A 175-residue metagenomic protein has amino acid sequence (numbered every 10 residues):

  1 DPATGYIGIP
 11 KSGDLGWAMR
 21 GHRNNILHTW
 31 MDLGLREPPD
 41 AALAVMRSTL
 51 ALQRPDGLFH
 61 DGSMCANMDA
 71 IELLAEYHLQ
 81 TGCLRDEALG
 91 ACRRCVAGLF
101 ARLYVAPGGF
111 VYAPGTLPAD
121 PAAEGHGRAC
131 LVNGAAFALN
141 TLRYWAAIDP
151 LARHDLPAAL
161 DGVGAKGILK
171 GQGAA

Functional and structural regions predicted by a protein language model:
D1-L27: Loop-centered beta-sheet repeat module
P2-T4, D56, A106: Short secondary-structure junctions and interdomain/linker hinges
Y6-D14, L52-D61, A119-G125: Active-site-adjacent structural elements in folded domains
R23, T29-A51, S63-A175: Terminal, non-catalytic domain-edge segments
